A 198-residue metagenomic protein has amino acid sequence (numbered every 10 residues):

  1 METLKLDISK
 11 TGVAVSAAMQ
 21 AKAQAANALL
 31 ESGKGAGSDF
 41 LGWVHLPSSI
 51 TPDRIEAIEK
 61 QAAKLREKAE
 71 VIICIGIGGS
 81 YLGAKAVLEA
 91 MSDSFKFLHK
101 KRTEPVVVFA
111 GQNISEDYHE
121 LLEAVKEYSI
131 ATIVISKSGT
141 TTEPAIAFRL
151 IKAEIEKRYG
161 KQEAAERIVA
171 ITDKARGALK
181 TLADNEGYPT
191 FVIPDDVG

Functional and structural regions predicted by a protein language model:
M1-R66: Extended, charge-enriched "interface" segments that sit outside catalytic cores
A63-G198: Glycine-rich phosphate-binding loops that contact phosphosugars or nucleotide phosphates
